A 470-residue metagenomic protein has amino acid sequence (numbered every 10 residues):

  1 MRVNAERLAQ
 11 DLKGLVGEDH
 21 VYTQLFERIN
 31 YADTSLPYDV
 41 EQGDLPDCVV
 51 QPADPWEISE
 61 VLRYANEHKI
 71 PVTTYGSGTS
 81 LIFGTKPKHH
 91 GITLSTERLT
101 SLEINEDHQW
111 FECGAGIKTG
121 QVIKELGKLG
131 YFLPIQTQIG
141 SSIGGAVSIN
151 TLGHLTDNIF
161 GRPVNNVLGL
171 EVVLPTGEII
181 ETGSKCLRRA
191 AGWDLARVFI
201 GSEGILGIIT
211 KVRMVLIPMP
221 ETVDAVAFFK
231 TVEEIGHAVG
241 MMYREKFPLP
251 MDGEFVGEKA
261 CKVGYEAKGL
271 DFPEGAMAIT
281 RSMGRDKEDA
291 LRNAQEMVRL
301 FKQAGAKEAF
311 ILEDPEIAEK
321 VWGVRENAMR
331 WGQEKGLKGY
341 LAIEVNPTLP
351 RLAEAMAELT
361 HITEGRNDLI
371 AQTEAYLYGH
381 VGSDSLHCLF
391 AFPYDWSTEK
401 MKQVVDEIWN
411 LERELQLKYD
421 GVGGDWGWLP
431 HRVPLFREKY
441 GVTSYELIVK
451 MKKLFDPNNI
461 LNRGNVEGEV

Functional and structural regions predicted by a protein language model:
M1-R63, S80-Q109, A260-K268, E316-L341 (+3 more regions): N-terminal flexible segment immediately upstream of the FAD-binding catalytic core in FAD-dependent oxidoreductases
M1-Y38, E67-P71, L300-K320, E414-V442: N-terminal accessory segments
L25-D33, F229, G236-L411, L429-P430: C-terminal substrate-recognition/cap domain of FAD-linked oxidoreductases
P71, F132-P134, P250-D252, I370-L377 (+1 more regions): A short linear hydrophobic-aromatic micro-motif
T74-G78, T96, A115, Q136-T137: Glycine-rich, histidine-containing beta strand-loop boundary motifs that form or position
T100-N105, F111-A115, T119-D252: FAD-binding subdomain of flavoenzyme oxidoreductases
E178, W428-V470: Activity-critical C-terminal alpha-helical subdomain
